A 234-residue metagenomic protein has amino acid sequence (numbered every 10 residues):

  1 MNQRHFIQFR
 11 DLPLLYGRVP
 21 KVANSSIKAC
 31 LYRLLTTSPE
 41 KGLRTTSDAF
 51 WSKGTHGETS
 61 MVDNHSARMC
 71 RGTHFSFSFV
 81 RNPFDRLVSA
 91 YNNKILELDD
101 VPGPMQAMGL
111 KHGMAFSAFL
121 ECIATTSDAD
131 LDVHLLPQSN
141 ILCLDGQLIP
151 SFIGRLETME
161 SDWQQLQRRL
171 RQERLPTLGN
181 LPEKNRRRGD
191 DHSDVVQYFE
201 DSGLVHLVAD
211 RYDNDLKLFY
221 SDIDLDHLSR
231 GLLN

Functional and structural regions predicted by a protein language model:
M1-N234: Membrane-interface amphipathic segments in extracytoplasmic regions
